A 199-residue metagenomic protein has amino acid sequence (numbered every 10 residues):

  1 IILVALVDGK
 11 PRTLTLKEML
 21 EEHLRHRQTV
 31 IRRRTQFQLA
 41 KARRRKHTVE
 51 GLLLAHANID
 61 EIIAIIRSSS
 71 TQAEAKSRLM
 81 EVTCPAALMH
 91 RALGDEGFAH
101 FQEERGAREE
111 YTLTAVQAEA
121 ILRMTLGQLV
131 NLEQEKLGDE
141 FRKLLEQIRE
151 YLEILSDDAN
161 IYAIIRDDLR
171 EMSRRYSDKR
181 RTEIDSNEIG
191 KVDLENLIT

Functional and structural regions predicted by a protein language model:
I1-T199: C-terminal interaction appendages of subunits in large macromolecular complexes
